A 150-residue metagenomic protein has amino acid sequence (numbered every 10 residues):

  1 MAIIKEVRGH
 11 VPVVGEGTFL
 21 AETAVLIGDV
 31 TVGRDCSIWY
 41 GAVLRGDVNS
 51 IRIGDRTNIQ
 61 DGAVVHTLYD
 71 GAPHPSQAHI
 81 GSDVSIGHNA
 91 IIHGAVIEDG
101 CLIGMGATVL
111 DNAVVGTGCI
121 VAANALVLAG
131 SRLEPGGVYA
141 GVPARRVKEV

Functional and structural regions predicted by a protein language model:
M1-D35: Extended, small-residue-rich solenoid/repeat segments and analogous flexible loops that form exposed scaffolds
M1-V14, G41, D47-I80, H88-V150: Glycine-rich hexapeptide-repeat left-handed beta-helix
S85: Short HxH-centered metal-ligating active-site micro-motif
